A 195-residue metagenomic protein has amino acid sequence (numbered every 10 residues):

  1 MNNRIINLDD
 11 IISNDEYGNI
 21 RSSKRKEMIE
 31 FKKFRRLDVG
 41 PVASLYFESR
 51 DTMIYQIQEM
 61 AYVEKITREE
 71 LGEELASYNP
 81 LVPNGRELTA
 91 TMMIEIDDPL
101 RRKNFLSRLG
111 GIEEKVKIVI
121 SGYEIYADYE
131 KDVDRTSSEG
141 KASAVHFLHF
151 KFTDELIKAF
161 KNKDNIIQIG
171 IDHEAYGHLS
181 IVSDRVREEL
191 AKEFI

Functional and structural regions predicted by a protein language model:
M1-E87, E95-I195: Long, contiguous binding/interaction regions
